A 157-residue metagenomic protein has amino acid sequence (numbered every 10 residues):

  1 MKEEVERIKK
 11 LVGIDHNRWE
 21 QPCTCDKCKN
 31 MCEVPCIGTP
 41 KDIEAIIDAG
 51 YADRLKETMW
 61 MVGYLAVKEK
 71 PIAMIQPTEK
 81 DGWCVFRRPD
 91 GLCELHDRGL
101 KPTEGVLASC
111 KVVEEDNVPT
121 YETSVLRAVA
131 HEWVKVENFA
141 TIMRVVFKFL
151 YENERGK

Functional and structural regions predicted by a protein language model:
M1-K157: Short loop/turn segments that flank or connect secondary-structure elements
